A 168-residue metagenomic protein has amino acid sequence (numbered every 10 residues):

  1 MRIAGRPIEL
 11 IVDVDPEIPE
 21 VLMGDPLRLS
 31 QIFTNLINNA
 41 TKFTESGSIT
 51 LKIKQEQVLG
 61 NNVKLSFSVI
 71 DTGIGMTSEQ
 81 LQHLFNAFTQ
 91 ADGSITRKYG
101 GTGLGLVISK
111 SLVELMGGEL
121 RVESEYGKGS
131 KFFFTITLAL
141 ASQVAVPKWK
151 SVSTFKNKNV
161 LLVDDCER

Functional and structural regions predicted by a protein language model:
M1, I74-G75: Glycine-rich G1-box
A4, E9-E20, E56: Conserved catalytic submotifs in the C-terminal HATPase_c
I11-D13, E56-V63, E79, F133-D164: Disordered, acidic interdomain junction associated with two-component signaling
A40-T41: Short helix-loop "hinge" at the ATP-lid/N-box region of the Bergerat-fold HATPase_c
M76-Q90: Short conserved segment of the HATPase_c
G100, G105, S109: Short alpha-helical Gxxx[C/S/T] motif in the catalytic ATP-binding
G117-E123: Glycine-rich ATP-binding loops of the HATPase_c
